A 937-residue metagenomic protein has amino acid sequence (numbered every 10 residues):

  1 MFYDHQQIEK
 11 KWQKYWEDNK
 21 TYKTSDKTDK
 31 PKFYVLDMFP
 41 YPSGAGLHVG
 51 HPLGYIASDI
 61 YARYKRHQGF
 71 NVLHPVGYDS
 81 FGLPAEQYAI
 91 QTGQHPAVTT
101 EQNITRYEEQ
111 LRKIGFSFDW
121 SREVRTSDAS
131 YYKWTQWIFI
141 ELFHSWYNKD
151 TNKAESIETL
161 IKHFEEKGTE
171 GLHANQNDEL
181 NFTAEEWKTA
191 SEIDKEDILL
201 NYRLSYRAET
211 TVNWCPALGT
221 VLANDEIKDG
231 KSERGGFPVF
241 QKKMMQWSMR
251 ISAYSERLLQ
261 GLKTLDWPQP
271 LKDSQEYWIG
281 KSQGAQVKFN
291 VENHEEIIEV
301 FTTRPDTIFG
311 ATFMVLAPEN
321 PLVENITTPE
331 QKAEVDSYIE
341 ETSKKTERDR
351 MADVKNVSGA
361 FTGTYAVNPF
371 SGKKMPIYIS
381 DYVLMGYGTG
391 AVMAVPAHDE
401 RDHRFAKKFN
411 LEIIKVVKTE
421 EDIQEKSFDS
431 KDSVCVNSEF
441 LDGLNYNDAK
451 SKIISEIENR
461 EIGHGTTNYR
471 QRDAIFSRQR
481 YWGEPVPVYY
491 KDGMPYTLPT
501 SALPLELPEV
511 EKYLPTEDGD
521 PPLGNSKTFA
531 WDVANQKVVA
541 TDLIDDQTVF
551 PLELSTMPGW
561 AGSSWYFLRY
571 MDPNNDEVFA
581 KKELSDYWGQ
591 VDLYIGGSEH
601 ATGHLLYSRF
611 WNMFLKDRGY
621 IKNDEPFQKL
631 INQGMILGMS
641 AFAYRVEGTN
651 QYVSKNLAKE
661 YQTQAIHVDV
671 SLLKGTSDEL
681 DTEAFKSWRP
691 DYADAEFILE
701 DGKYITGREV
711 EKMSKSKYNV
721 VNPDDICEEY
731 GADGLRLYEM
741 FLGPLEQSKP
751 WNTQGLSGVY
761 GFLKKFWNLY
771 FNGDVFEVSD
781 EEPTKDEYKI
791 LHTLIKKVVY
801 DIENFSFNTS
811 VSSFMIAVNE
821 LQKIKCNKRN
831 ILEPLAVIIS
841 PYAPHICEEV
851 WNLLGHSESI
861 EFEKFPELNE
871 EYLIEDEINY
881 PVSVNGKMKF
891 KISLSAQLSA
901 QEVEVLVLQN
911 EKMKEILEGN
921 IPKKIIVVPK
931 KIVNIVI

Functional and structural regions predicted by a protein language model:
M1-G46, R66, V72, L258 (+5 more regions): Non-catalytic terminal extensions that flank enzyme cores
M1-K32, A317, P329-A333, A360 (+13 more regions): Basic, alpha-helical terminal appendages of large translation-related enzymes
M1-L36, R66-P75, T99-T105, W267 (+2 more regions): Conserved oxyanion/phosphate-binding beta-strand-loop segments in alpha/beta enzyme cores
F2, D18-N19, T92-F301, P305 (+9 more regions): Residue patterns forming the tRNA-binding/recognition surfaces of aminoacyl-tRNA synthetases and related DALR
Y3, V98, G284-Q286, K418 (+10 more regions): Long, charged, mostly alpha-helical binding arms that flank functional sites
S25-P96, T100, V124-T135, T302-T303 (+2 more regions): N-terminal catalytic cores of NTP/NDP-binding nucleotidyl/phosphoryl-transfer enzymes
S58, N71, N320-E425: Catalytic alpha/beta core of large soluble enzyme barrels
D79, D150, S156, N201 (+6 more regions): Helix-rich, typically C-terminal accessory recognition domains appended to large enzymatic cores
